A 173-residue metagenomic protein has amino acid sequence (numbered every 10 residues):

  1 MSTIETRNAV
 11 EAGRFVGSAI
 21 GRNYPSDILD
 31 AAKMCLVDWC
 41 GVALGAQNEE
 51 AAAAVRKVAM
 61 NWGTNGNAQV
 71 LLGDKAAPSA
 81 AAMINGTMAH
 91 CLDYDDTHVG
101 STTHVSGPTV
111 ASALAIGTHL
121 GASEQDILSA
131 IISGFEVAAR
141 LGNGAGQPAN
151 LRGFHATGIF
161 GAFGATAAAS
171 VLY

Functional and structural regions predicted by a protein language model:
M1-Y173: N-terminal core-entry segment
